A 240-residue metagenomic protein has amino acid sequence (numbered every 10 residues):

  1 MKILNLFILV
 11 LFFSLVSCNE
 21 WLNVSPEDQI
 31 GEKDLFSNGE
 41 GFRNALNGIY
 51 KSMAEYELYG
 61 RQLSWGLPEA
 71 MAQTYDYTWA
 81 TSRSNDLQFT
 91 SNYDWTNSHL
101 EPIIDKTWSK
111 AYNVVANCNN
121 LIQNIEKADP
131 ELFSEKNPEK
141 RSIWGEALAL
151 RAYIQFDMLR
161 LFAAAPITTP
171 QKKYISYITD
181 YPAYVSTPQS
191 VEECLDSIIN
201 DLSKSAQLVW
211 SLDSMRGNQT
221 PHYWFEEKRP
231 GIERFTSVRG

Functional and structural regions predicted by a protein language model:
M1-D28: Bacterial Sec-dependent N-terminal signal peptides
C18-P68: Membrane-proximal, proline-rich intrinsically disordered regions
S84-F162, Y184-E193, A206-S211: Conserved, well-structured interaction surfaces
P130, P170, V209-F225: Glycine- and aromatic-rich loop/turn segments at beta-sheet edges
K136-I143, L150, C194, G217-N218 (+2 more regions): Structural signature of alpha-solenoid helical repeat junctions
A165-I178: Short, flexible, mixed-charge acidic loops at enzyme active sites
